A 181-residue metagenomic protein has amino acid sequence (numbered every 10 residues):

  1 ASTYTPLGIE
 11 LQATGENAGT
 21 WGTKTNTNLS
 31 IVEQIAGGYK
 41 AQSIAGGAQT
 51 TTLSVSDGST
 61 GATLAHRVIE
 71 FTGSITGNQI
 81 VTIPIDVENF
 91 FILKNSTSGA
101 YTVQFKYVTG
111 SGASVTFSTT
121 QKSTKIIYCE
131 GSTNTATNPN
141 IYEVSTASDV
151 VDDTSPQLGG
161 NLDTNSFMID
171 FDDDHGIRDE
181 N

Functional and structural regions predicted by a protein language model:
A1-L7, G15-V103, M168: Exposed extracellular interaction/assembly regions and N-terminal maturation sites
Q12: Catalytic-domain carbohydrate-binding cleft regions of carbohydrate-active enzymes
N17-T23, Q121-S123, N134-A136: Extracellular interaction modules
L29-G38, G99-Y107, I126-T146: Short, surface-exposed terminal/edge motifs of secreted or surface/virion proteins that either
G46, T146-N181: Register-specific beta-strand positions within repetitive beta-rich fiber domains
G73, Y107-T109, D179: Short acidic, glycine-rich loop/turn motifs
D86-E88, T120-T124, D174: Tight coil/turn sites that cap or link beta-strands
G110-T119: Short, aromatic/His-centered strand-loop micro-motif at the edge of beta-sheets
